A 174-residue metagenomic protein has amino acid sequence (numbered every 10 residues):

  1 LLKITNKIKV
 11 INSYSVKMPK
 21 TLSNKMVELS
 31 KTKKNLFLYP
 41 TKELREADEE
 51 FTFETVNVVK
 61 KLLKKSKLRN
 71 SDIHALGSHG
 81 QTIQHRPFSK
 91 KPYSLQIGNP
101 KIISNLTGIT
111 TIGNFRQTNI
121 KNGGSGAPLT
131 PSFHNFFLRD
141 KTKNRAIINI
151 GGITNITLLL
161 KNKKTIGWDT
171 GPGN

Functional and structural regions predicted by a protein language model:
L1-N174: Short acidic/glycine-rich loops and adjacent helix/strand connectors that line catalytic pockets where negatively
